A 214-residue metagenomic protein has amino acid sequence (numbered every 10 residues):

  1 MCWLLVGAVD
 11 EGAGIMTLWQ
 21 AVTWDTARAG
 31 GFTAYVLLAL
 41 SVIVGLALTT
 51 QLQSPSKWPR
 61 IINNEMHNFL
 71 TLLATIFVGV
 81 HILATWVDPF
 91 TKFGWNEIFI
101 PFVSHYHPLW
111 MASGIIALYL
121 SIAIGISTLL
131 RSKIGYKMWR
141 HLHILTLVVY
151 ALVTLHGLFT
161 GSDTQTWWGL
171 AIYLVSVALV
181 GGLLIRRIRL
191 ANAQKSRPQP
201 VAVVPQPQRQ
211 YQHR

Functional and structural regions predicted by a protein language model:
C2-R214: Membrane-embedded alpha-helical bundles that constitute the cytochrome b-like, heme-associated redox core of multi-pass
